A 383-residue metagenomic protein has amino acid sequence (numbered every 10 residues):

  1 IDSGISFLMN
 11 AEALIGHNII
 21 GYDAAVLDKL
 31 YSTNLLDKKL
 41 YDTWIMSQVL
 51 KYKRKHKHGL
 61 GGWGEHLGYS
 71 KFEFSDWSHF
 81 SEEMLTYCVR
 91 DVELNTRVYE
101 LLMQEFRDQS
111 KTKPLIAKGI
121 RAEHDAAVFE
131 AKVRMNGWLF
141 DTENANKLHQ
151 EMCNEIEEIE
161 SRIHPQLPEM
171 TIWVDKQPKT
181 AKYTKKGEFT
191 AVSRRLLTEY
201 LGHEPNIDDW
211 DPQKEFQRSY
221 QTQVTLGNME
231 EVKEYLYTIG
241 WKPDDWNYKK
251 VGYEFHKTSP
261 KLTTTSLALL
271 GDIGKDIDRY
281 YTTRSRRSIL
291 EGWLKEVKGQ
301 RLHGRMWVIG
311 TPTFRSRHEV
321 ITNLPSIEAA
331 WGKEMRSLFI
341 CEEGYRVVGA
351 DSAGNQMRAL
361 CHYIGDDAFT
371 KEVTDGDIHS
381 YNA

Functional and structural regions predicted by a protein language model:
I1, E12-D108, I120-E130, G376 (+1 more regions): Active-site-proximal helix-loop-helix substrate-binding element of RNase H-like nuclease domains
L8-M9: A short, aliphatic-rich alpha-helical micro-motif
I15, L40-Y41, F140, V347-D351: Short hydrophobic beta-strand that contains or immediately precedes a catalytic carboxylate
I20-T33, Q48, V232-G240, A353-D366: Short active-site loop/helix that positions an aromatic residue
N34-D37, E157, W241-N247, I364-G376: Cytochrome P450 catalytic domain signature, combining two hallmark sequence patches
K38, E328-W331, L338-C341, H362-G365 (+1 more regions): Short, surface-exposed loop/turn microsegments at beta-strand edges and helix-strand junctions
H66, F74, E83, C88-E334 (+3 more regions): Conserved "right-hand" nucleotidyltransferase catalytic core of DNA-directed polymerases
G349, Q356-A383: Metal-dependent catalytic core segments for phosphate chemistry
